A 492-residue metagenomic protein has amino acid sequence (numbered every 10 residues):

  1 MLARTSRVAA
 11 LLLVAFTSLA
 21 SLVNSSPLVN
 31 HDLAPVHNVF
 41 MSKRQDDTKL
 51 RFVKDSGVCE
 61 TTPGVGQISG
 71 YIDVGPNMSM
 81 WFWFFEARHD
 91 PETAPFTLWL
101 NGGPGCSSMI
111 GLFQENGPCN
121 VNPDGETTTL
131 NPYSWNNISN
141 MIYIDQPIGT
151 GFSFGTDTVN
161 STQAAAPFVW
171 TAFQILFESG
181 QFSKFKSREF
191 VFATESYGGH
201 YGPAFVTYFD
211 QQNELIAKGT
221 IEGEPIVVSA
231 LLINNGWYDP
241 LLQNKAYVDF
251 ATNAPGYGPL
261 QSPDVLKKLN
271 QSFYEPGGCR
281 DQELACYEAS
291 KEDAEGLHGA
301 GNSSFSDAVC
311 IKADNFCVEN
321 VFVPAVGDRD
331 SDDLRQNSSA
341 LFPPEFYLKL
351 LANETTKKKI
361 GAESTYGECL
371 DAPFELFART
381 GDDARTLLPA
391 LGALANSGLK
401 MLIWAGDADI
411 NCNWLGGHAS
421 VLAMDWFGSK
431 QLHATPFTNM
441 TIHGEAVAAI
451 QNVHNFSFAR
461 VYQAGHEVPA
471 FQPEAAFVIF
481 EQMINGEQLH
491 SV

Functional and structural regions predicted by a protein language model:
L2-V492: Terminal and linker regions of secretory-pathway proteins
